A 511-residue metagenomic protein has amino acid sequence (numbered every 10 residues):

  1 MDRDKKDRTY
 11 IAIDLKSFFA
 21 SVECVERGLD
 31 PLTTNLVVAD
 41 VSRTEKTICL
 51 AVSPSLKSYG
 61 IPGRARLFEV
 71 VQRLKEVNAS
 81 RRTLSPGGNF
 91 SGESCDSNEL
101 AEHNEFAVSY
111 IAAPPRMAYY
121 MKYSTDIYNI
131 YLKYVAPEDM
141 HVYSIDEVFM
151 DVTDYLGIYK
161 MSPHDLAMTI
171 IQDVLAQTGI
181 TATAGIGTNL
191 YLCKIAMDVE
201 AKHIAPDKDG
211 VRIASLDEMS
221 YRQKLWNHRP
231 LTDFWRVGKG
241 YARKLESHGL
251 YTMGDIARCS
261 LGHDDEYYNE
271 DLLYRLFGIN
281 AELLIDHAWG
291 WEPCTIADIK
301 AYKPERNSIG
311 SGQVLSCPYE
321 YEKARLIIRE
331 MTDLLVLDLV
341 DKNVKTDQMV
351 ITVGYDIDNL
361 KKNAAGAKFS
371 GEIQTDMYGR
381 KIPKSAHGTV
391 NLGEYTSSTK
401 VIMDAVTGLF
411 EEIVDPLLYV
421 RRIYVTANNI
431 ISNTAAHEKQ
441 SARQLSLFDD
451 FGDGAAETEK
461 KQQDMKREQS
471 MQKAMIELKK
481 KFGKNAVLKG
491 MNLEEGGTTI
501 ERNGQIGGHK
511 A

Functional and structural regions predicted by a protein language model:
M1-I296, D453-A511: Gly/Gly-Pro- and Ser/Thr-rich, intrinsically disordered tail segments characteristic of DNA damage-repair and tolerance
R3, A12, D233, K239-V420: DNA-contacting surface of Y-family translesion DNA polymerases
V22, G379-A511: Acidic, metal-coordinating catalytic segment for phosphate/diphosphate chemistry, firing primarily on the Nudix
T34, A182, D347-M349, I423 (+1 more regions): Change "...and in nucleic-acid phosphodiester-cleaving endonucleases..." to "...and in nucleic-acid processing enzymes
R43, G157, Y191, V314 (+4 more regions): Generic "edge-of-domain/loop-turn" microfeature
T47, L74, M253, R306 (+8 more regions): Intrinsically disordered, low-complexity regions
T188-Y191, D286-H287, K345-I357, Y419-I431 (+1 more regions): A glycine-rich phosphate-binding loop feature that marks nucleotide/adenosyl-phosphate handling sites
I195-A196, K361-A364, A435-E438: Short, well-ordered secondary-structure micro-motifs
